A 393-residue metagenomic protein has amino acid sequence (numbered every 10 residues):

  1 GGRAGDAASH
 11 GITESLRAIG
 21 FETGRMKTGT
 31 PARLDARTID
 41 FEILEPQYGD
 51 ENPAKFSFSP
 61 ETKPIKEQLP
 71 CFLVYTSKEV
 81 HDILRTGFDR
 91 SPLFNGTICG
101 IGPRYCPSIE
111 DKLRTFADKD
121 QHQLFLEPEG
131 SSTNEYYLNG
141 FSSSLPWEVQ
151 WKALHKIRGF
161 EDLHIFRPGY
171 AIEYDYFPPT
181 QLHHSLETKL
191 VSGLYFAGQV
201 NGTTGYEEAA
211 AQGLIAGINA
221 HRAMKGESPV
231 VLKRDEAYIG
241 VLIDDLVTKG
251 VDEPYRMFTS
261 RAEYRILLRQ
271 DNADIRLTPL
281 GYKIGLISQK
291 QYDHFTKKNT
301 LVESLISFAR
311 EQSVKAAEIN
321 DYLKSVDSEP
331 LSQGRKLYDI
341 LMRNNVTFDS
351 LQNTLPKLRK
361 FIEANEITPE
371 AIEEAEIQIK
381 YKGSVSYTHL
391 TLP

Functional and structural regions predicted by a protein language model:
G1-L34, I157-R158, D162, I215-A223: Glycine-rich loop(s) and the adjacent beta-strand/alpha-helix scaffold that form part
E14-W151, I239, I243, T248-I319 (+2 more regions): An anion/pyrophosphate-binding glycine-rich loop and adjacent beta-alpha core in soluble alpha-beta enzymes
L145-G169: Carboxylate/His-rich catalytic cores and anion/metal-binding grooves
A171-Y195, T248-K249: FAD-binding beta-loop-beta segment adjacent to the flavin cofactor pocket
L190-A197, T203-H221, I239-L242: Extended, hydrophobic alpha-helical segments in both membrane/secreted and soluble proteins
H221-V251: Active-site-proximal substrate-binding core of FAD-dependent oxidoreductases
T388-P393: Conserved small/polar residues in nucleotide/adenosyl-binding loops
